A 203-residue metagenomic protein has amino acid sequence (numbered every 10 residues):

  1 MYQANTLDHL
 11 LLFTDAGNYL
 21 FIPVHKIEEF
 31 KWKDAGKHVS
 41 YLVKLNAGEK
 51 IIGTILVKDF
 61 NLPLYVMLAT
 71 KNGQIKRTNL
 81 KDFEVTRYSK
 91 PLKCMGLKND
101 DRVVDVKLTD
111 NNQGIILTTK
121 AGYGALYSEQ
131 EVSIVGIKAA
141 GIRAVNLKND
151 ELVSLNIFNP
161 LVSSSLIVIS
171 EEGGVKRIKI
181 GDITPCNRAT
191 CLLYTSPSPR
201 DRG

Functional and structural regions predicted by a protein language model:
M1-G96: Core mixed alpha/beta domains of very large multi-subunit molecular machines
A4, I157-P160: Structural signature of eukaryotic scaffold interfaces centered on beta-propeller domains
L10, I52-V57, Y65-V66, D101-V106 (+3 more regions): Short, recurring structural edge motifs at helix starts
F13-T14, L20-H25, Y65-F83, V106-K107 (+2 more regions): A structural feature that tracks compact, well-ordered secondary-structure segments with a strong bias toward
P91, A140-R143, T190-L192: Acidic/polar low-complexity surface segments
G136, P185-N187: A low-complexity, Ser/Thr/Gly/Pro-enriched, surface-exposed linker/loop concept that marks segments flanking
V153-S154, P185, L192: Intrinsic, low-complexity N-terminal interaction/targeting segments
Y194-D201: Conserved small/polar residues in nucleotide/adenosyl-binding loops
